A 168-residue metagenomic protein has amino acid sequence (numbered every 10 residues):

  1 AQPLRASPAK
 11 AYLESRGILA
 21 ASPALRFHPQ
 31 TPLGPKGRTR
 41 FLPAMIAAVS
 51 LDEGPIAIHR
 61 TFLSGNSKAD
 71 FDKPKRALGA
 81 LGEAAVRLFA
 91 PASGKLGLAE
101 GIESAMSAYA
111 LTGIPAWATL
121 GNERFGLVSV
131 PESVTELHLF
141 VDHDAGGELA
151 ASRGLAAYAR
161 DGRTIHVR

Functional and structural regions predicted by a protein language model:
A1-M45, S50-D52: TOPRIM metal-binding catalytic domain and adjacent DNA-binding surface shared by DnaG-type primases
L13, A108, L139: A residue-level signal for conserved active-site and pocket-lining positions in enzyme catalytic cores
I18, G113-I114, G162-R163: Short phosphate-binding/catalytic loops that engage adenosine nucleotides
G34-E136: Phosphate-handling DNA/RNA-contact segment within nucleic-acid enzymes
L98, T135-G146, R168: Acidic beta-strand-to-loop metal/phosphate-binding motif
A118, H166-V167: A structural preference for short, hydrophobic beta-strand core positions in alpha/beta folds
R124-G126, V141-A151: Acidic, metal-coordinating catalytic cores used for nucleic-acid/nucleotide bond scission and strand-transfer chemistry
L149-D161: Short, aromatic/basic amphipathic alpha-helical patches
